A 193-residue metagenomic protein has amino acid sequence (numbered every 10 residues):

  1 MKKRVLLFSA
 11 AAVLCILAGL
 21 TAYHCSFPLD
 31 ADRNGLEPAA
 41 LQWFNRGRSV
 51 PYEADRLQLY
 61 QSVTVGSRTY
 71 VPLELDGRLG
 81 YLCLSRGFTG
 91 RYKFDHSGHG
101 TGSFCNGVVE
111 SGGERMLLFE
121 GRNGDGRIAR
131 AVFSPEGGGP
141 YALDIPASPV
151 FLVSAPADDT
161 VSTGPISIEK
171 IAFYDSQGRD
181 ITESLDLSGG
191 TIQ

Functional and structural regions predicted by a protein language model:
V5-C25: Hydrophobic membrane-insertion alpha-helices, especially the h-region of bacterial N-terminal signal peptides
F27-L57, G124-A129: Short, non-transmembrane alpha-helical segments in secretory-pathway proteins
Y52-T89: Exposed beta-strand-loop-beta-strand "reactive/processing" segments of non-cytosolic proteins
D55-T64, C105-E110, F173: Short amphipathic beta-strand and strand-loop transition segments with alternating hydrophobic
S85-H99: Short beta-strand edge/turn micro-motifs at domain boundaries
H96-L118, G190: Extracellular ectodomain segments of secreted/surface proteins
R130-Q193: Ser/Thr-rich low-complexity repeats and stalk/linker segments
